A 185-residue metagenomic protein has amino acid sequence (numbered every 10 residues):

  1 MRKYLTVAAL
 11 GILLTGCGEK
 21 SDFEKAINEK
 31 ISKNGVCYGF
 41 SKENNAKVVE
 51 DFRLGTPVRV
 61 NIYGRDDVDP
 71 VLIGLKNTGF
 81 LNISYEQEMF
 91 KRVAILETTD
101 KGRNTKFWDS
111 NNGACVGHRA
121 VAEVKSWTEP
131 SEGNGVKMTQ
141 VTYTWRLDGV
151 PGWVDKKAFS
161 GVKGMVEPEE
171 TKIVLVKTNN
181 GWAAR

Functional and structural regions predicted by a protein language model:
R2-A8: Sec-dependent signal peptide recognition, specifically the positively charged N-region followed immediately by
L14-G16: C-terminal motif of bacterial Sec signal peptides marking the signal peptidase cleavage site
G18-F23: Bacterial lipoprotein signal-peptidase II cleavage site
G35-D67: Post-signal-peptide N-terminal segment of Sec-exported extracytoplasmic proteins
G64-N82: Basic amphipathic alpha-helical segments that dock to polyanions
T78, N82-V121, T128-P130: Accessory beta->alpha helical hairpin/"wing" motif in late/C-terminal subdomains of nucleic-acid enzymes
N82, Q140-L147, G164-R185: Short beta-strand edge/turn micro-motifs at domain boundaries
K101, T144-V166: Short, cysteine-centered beta-strand-loop-beta hairpins and adjacent loop/turn segments enriched in charged/polar
